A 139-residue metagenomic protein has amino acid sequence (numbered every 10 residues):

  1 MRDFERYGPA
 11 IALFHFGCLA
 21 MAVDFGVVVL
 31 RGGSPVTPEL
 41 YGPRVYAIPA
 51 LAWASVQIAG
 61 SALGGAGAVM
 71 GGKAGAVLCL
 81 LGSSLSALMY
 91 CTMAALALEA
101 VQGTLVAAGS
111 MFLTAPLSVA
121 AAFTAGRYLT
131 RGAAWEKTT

Functional and structural regions predicted by a protein language model:
M1-A22: Cytosolic juxtamembrane helix and N-cap/initiation of the first transmembrane helix
G17-S55: Hydrophobic transmembrane helix segments
P35, L63-M70, T92-E99: Membrane-helix exit/interface motif
L40-R44, L78-C79, Q102-L113: Non-cytosolic membrane-interface motifs at loop->transmembrane helix junctions
A47-Q57, A107-L117: Alpha-helical transmembrane segments of polytopic membrane proteins
G65-S86: Loop-to-transmembrane helix junctions at the membrane interface
S84-F112: Membrane-helix boundary connector in multi-pass membrane proteins
A115-K137: Membrane-water interface at the C-terminal end of transmembrane alpha helices
